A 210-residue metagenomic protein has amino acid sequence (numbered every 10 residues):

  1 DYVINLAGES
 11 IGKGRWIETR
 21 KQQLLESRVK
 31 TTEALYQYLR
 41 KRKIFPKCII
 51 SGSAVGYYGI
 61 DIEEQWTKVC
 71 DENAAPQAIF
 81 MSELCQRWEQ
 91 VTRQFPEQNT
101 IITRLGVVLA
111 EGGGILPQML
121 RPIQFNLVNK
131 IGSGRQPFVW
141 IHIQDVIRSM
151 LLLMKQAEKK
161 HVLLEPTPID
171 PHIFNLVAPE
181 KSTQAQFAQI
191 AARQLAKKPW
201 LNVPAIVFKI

Functional and structural regions predicted by a protein language model:
D1-T31: NAD(P)H-binding glycine-rich loop region in Rossmannoid oxidoreductase-like domains and their noncatalytic homologs
L6-A7, I49-V55, T103-L105: SDR active-site strand-loop-helix element
E26, K30, I62-I102: Catalytic helix-loop patch of NAD(P)-dependent Rossmann-fold dehydrogenases
S27, E83, A110, F138-Q144 (+1 more regions): Residue-level signal for the nucleotide or nucleotide-sugar donor/cofactor binding architecture
E33-I79: Conserved Rossmann-fold NAD(P)-dependent oxidoreductase catalytic core, especially the SDR/UDP-sugar
R93-Q94, Q98-I102, G106-V139, I143 (+1 more regions): NAD(P)-dependent short-chain dehydrogenase/reductase
Q156-I210: Mid/C-terminal beta-alpha module of Rossmann-like enzyme folds, strongest in SDR-family dehydrogenases/epimerases
